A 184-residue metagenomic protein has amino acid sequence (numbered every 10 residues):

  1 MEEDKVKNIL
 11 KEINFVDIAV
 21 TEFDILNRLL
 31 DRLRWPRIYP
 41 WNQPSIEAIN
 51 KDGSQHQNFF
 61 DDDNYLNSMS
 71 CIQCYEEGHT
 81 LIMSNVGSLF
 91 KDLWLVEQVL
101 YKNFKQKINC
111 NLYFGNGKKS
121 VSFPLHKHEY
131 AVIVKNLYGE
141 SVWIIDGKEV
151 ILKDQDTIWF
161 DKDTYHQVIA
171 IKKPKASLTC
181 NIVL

Functional and structural regions predicted by a protein language model:
M1-Y75: N-terminal auxiliary "cap/dimerization" subdomain that precedes the catalytic jelly-roll/cupin core of mononuclear
E47-D156, T164-L184: Active-site region of the double-stranded beta-helix
